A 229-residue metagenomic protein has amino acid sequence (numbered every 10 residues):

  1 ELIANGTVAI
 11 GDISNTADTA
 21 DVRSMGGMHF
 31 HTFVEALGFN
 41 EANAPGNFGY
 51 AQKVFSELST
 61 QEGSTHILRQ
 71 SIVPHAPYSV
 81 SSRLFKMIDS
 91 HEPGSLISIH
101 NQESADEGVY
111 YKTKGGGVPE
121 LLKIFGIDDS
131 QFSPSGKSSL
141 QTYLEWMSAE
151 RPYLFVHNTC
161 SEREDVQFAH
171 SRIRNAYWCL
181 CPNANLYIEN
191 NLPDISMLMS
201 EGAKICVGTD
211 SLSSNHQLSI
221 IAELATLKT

Functional and structural regions predicted by a protein language model:
E1, G27, H31-F39, A105-R151 (+2 more regions): Active-site gating loops and adjacent loop-to-helix segments of metal-dependent hydrolytic enzymes
L2-E92: Active-site loop-helix segments enriched in His/Asp/Glu that coordinate and activate a nucleophilic water at divalent
I10-G11, F30-V34, Q70-P74, I97-I99 (+3 more regions): Hydrophobic faces of well-ordered beta-strands that scaffold small-molecule active sites in alpha/beta enzyme cores
N15, E35-F39, H75-P77, N101-D106 (+3 more regions): Active-site beta-loop-alpha junctions enriched in small/polar residues
G27-F30, H91-L96, S148-P152, F168-C179 (+1 more regions): Glycine-enriched alpha-helix->loop->beta-strand junction motifs that scaffold or abut catalytic
P119-L122, W146-S148, C181-P182, N191-T229: His/Asp/Glu-enriched, well-ordered alpha-helical/loop segment that forms or immediately abuts the divalent-metal
Y187-E189: Helical hairpin unit composed of two closely spaced alpha helices linked by a short loop
